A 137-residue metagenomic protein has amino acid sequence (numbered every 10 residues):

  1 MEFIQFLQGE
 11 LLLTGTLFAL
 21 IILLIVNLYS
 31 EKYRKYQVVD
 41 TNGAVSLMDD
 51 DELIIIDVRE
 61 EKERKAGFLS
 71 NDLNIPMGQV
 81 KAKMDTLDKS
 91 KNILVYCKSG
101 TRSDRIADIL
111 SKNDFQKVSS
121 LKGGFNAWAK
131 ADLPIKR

Functional and structural regions predicted by a protein language model:
M1-T41, D50, E61-N92, R102-R137: Rhodanese-like catalytic fold shared by cysteine-dependent sulfurtransferases and DSP/PTP-type phosphatases
I55-D57: Structural scaffold elements adjacent to functional motifs in cytosolic proteins
Y96: Short, surface-exposed ligand- or partner-binding patches at beta-edge/loop junctions that are enriched in aromatics
S99: The conserved Walker
